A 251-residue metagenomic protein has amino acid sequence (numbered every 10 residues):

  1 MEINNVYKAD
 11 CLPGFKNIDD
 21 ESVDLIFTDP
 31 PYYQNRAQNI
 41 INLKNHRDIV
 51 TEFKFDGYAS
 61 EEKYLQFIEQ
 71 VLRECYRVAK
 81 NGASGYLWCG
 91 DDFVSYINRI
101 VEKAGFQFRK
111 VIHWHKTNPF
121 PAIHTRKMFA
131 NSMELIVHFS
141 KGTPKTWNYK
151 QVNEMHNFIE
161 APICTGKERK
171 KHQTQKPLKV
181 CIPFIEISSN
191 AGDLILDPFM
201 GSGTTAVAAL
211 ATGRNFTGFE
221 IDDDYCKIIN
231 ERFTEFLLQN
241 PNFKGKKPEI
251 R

Functional and structural regions predicted by a protein language model:
M1-E2, N230-K246: Short, conserved SAM-binding/catalytic segment of Class I S-adenosyl-L-methionine-dependent methyltransferases
M1-I228: Core catalytic lobe of class I
I250-R251: Leloir-type glycosyltransferase catalytic cores
